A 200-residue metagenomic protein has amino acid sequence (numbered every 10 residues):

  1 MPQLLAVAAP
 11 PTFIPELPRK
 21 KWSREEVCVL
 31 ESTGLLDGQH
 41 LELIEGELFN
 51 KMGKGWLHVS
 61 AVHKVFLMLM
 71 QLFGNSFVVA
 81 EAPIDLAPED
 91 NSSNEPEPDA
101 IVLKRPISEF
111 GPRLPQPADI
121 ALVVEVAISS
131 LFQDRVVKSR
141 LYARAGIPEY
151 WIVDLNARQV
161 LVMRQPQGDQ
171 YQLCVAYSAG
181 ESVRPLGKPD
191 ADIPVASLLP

Functional and structural regions predicted by a protein language model:
M1-P200: Gly/Pro/Ser/Thr-rich low-complexity, intrinsically disordered segments predominantly at protein N-termini
